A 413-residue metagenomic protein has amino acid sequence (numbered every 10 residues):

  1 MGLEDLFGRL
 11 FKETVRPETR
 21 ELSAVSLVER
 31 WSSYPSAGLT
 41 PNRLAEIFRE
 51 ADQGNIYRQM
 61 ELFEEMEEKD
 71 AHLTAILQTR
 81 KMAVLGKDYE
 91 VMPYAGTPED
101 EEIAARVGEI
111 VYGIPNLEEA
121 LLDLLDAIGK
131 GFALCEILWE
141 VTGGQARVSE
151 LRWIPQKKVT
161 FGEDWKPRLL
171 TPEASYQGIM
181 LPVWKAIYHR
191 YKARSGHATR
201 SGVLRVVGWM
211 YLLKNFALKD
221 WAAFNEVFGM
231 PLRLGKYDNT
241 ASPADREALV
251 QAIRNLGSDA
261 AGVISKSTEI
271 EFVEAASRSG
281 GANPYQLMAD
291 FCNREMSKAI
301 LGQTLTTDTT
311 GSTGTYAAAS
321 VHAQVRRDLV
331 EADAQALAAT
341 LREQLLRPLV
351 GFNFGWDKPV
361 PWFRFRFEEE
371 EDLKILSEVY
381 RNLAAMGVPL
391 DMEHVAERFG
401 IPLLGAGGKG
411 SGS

Functional and structural regions predicted by a protein language model:
G2-E68, T74, P93-L256, A261 (+2 more regions): Structured, contiguous alpha/beta core segments that scaffold functional sites
L39, T240-A244, G280, E371 (+2 more regions): Short coil/turn linker and secondary-structure boundary residues
T74-M82: Polyanion/phosphate-binding surface patch
R80-K81, K87-Y89: Active-site acidic/histidine clusters and adjacent loop/turn architecture that either coordinate catalytic ions
L125, F291-S413: C-terminal helix-loop subdomains that flank or include functional centers
G144-S149, A244-E247, F272-A276, E369-E378 (+1 more regions): Short, solvent-exposed polar/charged micro-motifs at secondary-structure junctions
A174, G178-M180, K185, N283 (+3 more regions): Compact mixed alphabeta submodule
K214-R347: A contiguous, surface-oriented mixed alpha/beta subdomain in the mid-to-C-terminal portion of proteins that forms
